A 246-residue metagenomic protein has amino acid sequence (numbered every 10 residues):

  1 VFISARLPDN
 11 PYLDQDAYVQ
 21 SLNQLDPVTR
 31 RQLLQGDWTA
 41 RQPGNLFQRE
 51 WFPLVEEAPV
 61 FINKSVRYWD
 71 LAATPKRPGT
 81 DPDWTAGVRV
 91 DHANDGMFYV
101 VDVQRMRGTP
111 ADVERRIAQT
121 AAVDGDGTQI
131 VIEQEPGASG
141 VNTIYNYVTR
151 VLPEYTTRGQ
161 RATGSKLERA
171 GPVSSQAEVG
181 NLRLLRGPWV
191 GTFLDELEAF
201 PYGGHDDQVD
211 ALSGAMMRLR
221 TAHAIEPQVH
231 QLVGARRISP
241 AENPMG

Functional and structural regions predicted by a protein language model:
V1-S4: A short helix-turn-beta junction within AAA+ P-loop NTPase domains corresponding to the substrate/partner-engaging
R6-K76: ATPase catalytic-site recognition across NTP-hydrolyzing enzymes
D37, A86-G203, P244-G246: Mg2+-dependent endonuclease catalytic cores in nucleic-acid-processing enzymes, primarily RNase H-like
E57, F61-V66, D83, Q119-A122 (+1 more regions): DNA transaction DNA-binding modules
P78-T85: Short, flexible loop/turn motifs enriched in small residues
A215-G246: Acidic two-metal-ion nuclease catalytic site recognized across multiple nuclease folds, prominently DnaQ/RNase D-T
